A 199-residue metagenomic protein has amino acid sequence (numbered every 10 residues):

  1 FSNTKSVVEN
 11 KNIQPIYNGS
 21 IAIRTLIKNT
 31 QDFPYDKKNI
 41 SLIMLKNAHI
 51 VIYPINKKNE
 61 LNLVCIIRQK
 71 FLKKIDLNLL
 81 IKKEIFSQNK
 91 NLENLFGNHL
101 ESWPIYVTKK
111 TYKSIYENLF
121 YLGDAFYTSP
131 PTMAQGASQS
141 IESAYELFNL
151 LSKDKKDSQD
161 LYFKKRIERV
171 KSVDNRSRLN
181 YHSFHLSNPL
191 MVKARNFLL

Functional and structural regions predicted by a protein language model:
F1-N89, T111: Conserved FAD-binding catalytic core of PHBH/FMO-like flavoproteins
S2, S6, Y127-T128, E146 (+1 more regions): Active-site micro-motifs of SAM-dependent methyltransferase domains
N3-S6, G123, R166, R195: Short, cationic motifs built from Arg/Lys/His that form the positively charged side of catalytic pockets
N56, C65-Q139: FAD/FMN-dependent oxidoreductases across multiple families
L92, Y112, M133-A134, N149-L199: C-terminal helical "tail/cap" subdomain of flavin- and related membrane-associated enzymes
S138-S152: Short, small-residue alpha-helix embedded
